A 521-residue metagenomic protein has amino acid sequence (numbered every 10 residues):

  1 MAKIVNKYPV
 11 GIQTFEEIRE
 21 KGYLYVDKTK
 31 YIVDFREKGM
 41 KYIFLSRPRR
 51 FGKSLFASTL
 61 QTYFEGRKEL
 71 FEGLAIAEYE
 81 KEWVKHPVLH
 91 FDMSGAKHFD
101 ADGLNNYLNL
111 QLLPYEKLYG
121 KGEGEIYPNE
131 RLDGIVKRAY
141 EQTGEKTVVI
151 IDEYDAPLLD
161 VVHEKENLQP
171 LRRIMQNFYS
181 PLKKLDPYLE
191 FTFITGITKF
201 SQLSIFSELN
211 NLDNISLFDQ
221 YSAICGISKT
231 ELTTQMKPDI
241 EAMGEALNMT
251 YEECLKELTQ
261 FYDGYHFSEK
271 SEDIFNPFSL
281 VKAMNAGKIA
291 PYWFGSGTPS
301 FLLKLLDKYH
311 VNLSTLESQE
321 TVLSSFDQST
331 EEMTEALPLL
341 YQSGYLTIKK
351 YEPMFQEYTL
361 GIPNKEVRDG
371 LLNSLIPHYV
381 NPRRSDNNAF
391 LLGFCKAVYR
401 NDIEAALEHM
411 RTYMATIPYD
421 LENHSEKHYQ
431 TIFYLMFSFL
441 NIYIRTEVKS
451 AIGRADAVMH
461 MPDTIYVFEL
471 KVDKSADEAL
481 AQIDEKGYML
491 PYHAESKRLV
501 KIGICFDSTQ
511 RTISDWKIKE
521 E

Functional and structural regions predicted by a protein language model:
M1-S425, L440: Phosphate-binding site recognition
V148, T464-Y466, V500: Structural motif
Q169-R173, V472-M489: Mg2+/Mn2+-dependent nuclease catalytic core
F433, A455-V472, K486: Conserved catalytic cores of phosphodiester-cleaving nucleases, focusing on short active-site segments
M436-S450: A short acidic/basic microdomain associated with nuclease active sites
A451-A455, K497: Short beta-strand or tight-loop elements that sit immediately N-terminal to catalytic metal-binding acidic residues
P491, K497-E521: Domain-level recognition of nuclease-like catalytic cores that cleave nucleotide substrates
